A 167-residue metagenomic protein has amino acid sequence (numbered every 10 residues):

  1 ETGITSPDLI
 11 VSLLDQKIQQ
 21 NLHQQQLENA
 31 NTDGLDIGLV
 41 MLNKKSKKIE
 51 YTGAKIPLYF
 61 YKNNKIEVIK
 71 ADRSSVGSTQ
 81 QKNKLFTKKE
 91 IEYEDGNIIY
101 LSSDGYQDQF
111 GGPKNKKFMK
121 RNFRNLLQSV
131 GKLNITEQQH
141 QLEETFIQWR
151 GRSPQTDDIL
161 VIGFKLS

Functional and structural regions predicted by a protein language model:
E1-S167: Conserved subregion of the PPM/PP2C metallophosphatase catalytic domain
